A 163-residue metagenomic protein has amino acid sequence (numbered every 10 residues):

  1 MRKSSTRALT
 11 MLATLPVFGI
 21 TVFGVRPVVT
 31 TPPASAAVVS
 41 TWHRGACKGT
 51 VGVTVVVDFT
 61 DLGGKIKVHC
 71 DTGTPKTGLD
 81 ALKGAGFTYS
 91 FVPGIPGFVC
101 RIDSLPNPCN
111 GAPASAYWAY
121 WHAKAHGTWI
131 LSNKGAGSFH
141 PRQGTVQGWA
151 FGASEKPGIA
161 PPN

Functional and structural regions predicted by a protein language model:
R2-N163: Ubiquitin-like/PB1-type beta-grasp interaction modules and other compact soluble beta-rich domains
